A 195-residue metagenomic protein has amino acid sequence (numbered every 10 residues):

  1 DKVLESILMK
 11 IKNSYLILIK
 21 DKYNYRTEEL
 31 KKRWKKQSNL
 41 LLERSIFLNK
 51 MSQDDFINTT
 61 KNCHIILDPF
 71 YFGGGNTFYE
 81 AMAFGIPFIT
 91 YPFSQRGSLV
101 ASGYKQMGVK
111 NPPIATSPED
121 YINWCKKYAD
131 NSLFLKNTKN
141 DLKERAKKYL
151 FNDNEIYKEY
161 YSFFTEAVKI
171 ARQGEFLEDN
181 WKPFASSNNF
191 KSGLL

Functional and structural regions predicted by a protein language model:
D1-S52, K61, N180: Conserved catalytic-core segment of nucleotide-activated headgroup transferases in glycan assembly
L4, M9-K10, F56-I57, F78-A83: A short alpha-helix capping/helix-coil boundary motif
S6, K22, E29-K32, N123-L195: C-terminal amphipathic helix plus adjacent low-complexity, charged tail appended to glycosyltransferase catalytic
K35-S38, G108-N111, F176-L177: Intrinsically disordered, low-complexity coil segments
L42, T60-I65, P69-D153: Catalytic binding pocket for nucleotide-activated donors in carbohydrate/polymer assembly enzymes
M51-D54, G73-G74: Short acidic loop-to-helix transition motifs that present clustered carboxylates
Q53-F56, V100: Acidic, amphipathic alpha-helical patches
